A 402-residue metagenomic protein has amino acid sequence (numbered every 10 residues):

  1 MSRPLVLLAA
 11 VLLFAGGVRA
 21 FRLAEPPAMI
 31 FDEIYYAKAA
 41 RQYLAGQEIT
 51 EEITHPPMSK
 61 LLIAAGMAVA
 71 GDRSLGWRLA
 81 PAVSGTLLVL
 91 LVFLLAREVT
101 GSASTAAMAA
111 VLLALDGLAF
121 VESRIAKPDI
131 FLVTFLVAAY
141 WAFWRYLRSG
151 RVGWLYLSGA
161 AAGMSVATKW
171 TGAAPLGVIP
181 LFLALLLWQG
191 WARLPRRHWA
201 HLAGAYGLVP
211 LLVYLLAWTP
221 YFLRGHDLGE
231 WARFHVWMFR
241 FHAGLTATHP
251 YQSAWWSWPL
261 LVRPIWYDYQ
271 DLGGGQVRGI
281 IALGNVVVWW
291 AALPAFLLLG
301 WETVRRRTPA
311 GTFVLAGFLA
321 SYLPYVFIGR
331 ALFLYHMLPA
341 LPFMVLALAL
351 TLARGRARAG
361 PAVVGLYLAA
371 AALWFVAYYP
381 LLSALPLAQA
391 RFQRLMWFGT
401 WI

Functional and structural regions predicted by a protein language model:
R3, V11, V92-L115, T134 (+2 more regions): Transmembrane-helix signature of polytopic, membrane-embedded enzymes that assemble or transfer cell-envelope glycans
L12-A15, A109-A114, V121, W141 (+2 more regions): Short helix- or helix-capping micro-motifs that position conserved polar/aromatic residues at function-defining sites
P26-R41, W199-L202, L211-L261, L387-M396: Aromatic-rich transmembrane-lumenal/periplasmic boundary elements in polytopic membrane proteins
I30-F31, P81, E98, L118-F131 (+1 more regions): Short acidic/glycine- and proline-prone juxtamembrane loop motifs at membrane-interface regions of multi-pass membrane
L75, L79-T100, A138-A142, L298: Transmembrane-helix motifs of polytopic, lipid-linked glycan transferases
T100, A139-L155, S165, A184-G190: Membrane-interface transmembrane helices that cradle and orient dolichyl/undecaprenyl
L181, W188, H201-A205, P210 (+5 more regions): Transmembrane helical bundles and short interhelical boundary loops of multi-pass, membrane-embedded
D271-G274, R278-T308: Hydrophobic, aromatic-rich transmembrane alpha-helices and their immediate juxtamembrane boundary segments
